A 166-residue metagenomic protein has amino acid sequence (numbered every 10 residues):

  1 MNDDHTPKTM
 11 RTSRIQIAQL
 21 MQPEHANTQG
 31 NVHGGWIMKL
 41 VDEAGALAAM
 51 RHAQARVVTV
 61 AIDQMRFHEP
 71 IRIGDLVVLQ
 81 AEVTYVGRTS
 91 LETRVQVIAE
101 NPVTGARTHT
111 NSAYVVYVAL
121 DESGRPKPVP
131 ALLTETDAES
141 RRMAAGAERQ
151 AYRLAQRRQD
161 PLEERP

Functional and structural regions predicted by a protein language model:
N2-H5, R11-I17, R72-L76, T84-P166: HotDog/MaoC-like acyl-thioester-processing domains
L20-A26: A short small-residue
A26-K39: A conserved, well-ordered hydrophobic junction motif at loop->secondary-structure transitions
T28-N31, M50, E69, A106-R107: Short histidine-centered beta-strand/loop micro-motifs that create catalytic or ligand/metal-coordination sites
W36-Q54: Active-site helix/loop of acyl-thioester processing domains in fatty-acid/polyketide metabolism, spanning hotdog-fold
Q54-P70: Small beta-barrel nucleic-acid-binding modules, principally OB-folds
